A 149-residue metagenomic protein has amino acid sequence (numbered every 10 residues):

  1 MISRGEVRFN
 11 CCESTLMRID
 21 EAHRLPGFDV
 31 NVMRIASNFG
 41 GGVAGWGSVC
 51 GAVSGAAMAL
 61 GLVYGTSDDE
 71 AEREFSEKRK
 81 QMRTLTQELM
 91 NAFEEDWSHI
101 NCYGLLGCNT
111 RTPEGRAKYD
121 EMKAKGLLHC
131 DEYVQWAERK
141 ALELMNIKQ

Functional and structural regions predicted by a protein language model:
M1-E6, F39-S48, S76, M122-G126: A short glycine/serine-rich beta->alpha loop
E6-C12: Thiamine diphosphate
C12-A22, A57-A59, E74-Q149: Amphipathic alpha-helical interface segments
I19, H23-P26, V43, Y64 (+1 more regions): A broad structural signal for alpha-helix termini and local helix breaks/kinks
P26-A44: Short, hydrophobic/aliphatic alpha-helical segments
V32, G47-A52: Active-site nucleophile and cofactor-binding loops and adjacent substrate-binding regions of central metabolic enzymes
G51, A56, L60-T66: Catalytic phosphate/nucleotide-handling subdomain of diverse soluble enzymes
